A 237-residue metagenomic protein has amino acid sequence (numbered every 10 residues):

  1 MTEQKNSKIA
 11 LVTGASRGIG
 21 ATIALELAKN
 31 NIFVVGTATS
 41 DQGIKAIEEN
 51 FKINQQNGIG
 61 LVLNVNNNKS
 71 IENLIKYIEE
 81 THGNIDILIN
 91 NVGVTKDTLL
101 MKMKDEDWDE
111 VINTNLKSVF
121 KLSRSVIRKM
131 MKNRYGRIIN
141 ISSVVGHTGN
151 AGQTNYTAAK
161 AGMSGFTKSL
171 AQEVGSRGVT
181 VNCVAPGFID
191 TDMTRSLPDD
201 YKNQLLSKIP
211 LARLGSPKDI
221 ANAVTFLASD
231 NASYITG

Functional and structural regions predicted by a protein language model:
S16-R17: Conserved glycine-rich cofactor-binding loop
N31-A46: Conserved glycine-rich Rossmann-like NAD(P)H-binding loop of the short-chain dehydrogenase/reductase
L99-L100, K104-I112, T194, L205: Substrate-binding pocket helix/loop in short-chain dehydrogenase/reductase
S123, A159, T167: Active-site helix of classical SDR
I127, Y135, R213-G237: C-terminal substrate-recognition "lid" of short-chain dehydrogenase/reductases
R128, Q172-S176, S233: Alpha-helical segment proximal to the catalytic Tyr-Lys
S143: Residue(s) in the substrate-gating loop at a strand-loop-helix junction that position the organic substrate next
